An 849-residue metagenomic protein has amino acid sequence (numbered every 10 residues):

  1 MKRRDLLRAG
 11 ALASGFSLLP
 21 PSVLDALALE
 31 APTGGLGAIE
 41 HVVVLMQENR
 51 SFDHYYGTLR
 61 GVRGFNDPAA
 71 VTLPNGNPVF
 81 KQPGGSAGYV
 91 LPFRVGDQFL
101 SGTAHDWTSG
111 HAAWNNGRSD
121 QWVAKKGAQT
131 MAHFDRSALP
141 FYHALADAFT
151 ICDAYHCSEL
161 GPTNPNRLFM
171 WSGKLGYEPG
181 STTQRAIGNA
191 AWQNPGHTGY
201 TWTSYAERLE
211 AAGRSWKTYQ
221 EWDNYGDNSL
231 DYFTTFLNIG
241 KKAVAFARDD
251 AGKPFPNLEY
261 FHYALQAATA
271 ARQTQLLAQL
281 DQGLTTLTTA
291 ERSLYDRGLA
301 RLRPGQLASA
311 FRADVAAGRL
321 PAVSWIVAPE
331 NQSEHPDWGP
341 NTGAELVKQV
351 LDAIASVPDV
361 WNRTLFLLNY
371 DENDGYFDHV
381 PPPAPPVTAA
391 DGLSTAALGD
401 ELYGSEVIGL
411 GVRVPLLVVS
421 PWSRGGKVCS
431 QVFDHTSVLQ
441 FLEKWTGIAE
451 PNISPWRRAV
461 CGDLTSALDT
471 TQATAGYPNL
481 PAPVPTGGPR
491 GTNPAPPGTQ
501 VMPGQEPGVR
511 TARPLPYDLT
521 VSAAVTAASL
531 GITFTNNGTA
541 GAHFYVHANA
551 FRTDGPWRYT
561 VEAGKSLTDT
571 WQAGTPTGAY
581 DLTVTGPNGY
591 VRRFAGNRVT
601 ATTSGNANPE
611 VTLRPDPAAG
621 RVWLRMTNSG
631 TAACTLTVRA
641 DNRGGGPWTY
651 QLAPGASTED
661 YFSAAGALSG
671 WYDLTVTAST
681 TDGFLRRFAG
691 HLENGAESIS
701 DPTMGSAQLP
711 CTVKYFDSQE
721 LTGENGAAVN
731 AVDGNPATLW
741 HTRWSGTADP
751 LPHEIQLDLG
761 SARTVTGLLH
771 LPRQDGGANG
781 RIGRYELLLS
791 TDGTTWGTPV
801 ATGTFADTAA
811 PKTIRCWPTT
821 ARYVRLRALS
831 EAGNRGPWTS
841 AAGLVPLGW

Functional and structural regions predicted by a protein language model:
D5-Q708: N-terminal pro-sequences and low-complexity stem/linker regions of secreted or lumenal proteins
G34-L36, P358, E720-T722, T747-A748: Short hydrophobic/aromatic segments of transmembrane alpha-helices and their interfaces
T218, V418, Y715-D717, A801: Structural signal for conserved beta-strand scaffold positions within catalytic alpha/beta enzyme cores
H547, T585, R639-D641, T677 (+4 more regions): Predominantly extracellular/luminal cell-surface or secreted proteins
R598-T600, G690-G695, L721, Q774-D775 (+1 more regions): Short, solvent-exposed aromatic-acidic interface loops
L709, D733-A801, F805-W849: Aromatic, loop-rich ligand-recognition surfaces of beta-strand-rich domains
L709-P736: Predominantly extracellular/luminal regions of secreted and cell-surface proteins, especially disulfide-bonded
